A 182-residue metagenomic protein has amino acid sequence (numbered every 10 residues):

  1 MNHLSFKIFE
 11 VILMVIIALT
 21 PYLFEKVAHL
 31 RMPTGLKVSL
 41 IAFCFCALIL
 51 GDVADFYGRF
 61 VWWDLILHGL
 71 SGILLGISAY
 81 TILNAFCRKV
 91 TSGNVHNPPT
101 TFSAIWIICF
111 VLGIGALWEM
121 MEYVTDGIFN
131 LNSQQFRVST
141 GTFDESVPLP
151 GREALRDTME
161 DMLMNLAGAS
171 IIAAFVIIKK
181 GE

Functional and structural regions predicted by a protein language model:
N2-L4, V27-L30, V53-W63: Membrane-interface helix caps and helix-loop-helix hairpins in membrane proteins
N2-V15, K37-V38: Structural signature of hydrophobic alpha-helical transmembrane segments
A18-Y22, F43-G51, V111-E122: Alpha-helical transmembrane segments of multi-pass membrane proteins
L23-G35, G93-P98: Membrane-interface helix-boundary motifs at transmembrane edges
A28, L83-V95, M121-T125, F129 (+2 more regions): Membrane-interfacial segments
R31-A42, D64-H68: Cytoplasmic-side transmembrane-helix entry/capping segments in multi-pass membrane proteins
F45-G58, I82, F86-C87: Membrane-helix exit/interface motif
H68-L75, W106, F110-W118, E122-F129 (+1 more regions): Alpha-helical transmembrane segments that form the membrane-embedded catalytic/substrate-binding core of multi-pass
